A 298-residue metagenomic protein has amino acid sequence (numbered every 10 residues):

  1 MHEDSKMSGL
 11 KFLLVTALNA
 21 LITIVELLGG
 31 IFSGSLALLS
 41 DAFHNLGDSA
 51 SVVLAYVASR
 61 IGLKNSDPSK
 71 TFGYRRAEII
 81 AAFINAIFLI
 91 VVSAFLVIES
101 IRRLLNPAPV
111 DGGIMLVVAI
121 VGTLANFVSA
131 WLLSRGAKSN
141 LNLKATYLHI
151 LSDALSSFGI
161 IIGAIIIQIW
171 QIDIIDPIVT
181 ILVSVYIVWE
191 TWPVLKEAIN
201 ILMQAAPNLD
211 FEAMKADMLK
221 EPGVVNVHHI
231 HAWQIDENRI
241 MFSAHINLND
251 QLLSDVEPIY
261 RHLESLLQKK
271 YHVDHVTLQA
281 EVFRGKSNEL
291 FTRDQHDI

Functional and structural regions predicted by a protein language model:
M1-L14, A37-L39, F43, S51-I298: Alpha-helical transmembrane segments and adjacent TM-loop junctions that form the membrane-embedded core of multi-pass
V15-V25: The first (N-terminal) embedded transmembrane alpha-helix
L28-L39: Short, hydrophobic transmembrane alpha-helix segments
